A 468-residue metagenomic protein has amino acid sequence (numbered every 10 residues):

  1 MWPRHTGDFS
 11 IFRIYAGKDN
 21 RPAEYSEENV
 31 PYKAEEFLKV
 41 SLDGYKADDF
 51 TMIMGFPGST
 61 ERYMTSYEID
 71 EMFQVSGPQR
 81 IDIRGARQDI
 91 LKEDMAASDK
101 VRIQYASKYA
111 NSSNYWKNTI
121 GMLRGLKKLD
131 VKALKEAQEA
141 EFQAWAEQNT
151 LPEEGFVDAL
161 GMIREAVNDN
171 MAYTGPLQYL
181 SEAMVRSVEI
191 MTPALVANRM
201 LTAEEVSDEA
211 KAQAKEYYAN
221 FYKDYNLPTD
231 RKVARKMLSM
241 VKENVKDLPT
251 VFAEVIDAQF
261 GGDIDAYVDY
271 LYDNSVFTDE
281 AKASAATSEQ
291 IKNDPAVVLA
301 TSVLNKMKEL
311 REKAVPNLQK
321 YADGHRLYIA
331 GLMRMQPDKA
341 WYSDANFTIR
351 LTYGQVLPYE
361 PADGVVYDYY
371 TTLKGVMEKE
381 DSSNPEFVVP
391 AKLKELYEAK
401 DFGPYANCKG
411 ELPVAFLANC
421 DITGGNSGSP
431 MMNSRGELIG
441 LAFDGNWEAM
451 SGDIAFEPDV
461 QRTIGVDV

Functional and structural regions predicted by a protein language model:
M1-V468: Terminal presequence/propeptide segments associated with secretion/organelle targeting and zymogen/polyprotein
